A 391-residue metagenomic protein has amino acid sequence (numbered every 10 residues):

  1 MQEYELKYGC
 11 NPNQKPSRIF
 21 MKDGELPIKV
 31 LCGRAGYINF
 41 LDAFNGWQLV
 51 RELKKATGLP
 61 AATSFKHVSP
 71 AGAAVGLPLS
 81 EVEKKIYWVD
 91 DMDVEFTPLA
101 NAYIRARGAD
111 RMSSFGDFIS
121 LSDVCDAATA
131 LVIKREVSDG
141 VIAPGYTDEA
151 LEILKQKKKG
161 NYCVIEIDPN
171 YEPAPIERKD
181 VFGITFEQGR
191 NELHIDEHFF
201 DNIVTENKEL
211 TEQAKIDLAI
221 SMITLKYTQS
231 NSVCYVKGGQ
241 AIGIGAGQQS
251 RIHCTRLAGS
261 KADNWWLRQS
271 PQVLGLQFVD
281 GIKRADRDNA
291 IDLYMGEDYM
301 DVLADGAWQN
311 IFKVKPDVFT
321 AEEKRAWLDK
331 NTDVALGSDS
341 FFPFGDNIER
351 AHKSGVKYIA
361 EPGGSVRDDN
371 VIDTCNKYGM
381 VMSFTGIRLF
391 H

Functional and structural regions predicted by a protein language model:
M1-D196, A214-S232: Active-site loops and adjacent core secondary-structure elements that bind or stabilize anionic groups
K22-R34, A109-F115, G189-K208, D286-A307 (+2 more regions): Gly-rich Lys/Arg/Thr-decorated short loops/hinges at beta-loop-alpha junctions or inter-strand turns that position
E52, Y227, N264-R268, K353 (+1 more regions): Conserved helix-loop functional segments at active or binding sites
A56-S64, V164-I167, S230-K237, L267-F278 (+1 more regions): Flexible, glycine/charged-enriched surface loops at secondary-structure junctions
S69, C125, K237-Q240, Q248 (+2 more regions): Active-site-proximal loop/turn and secondary-structure-junction residues that shape catalytic pockets, frequently
A71-M112, I242-F341: Glycine- and Gly-Pro-enriched alpha-helical subdomains that act as flexible, kink-prone "lid/hinge" or packing modules
D117, L121-S122, R135-I165, N170-E172 (+5 more regions): C-terminal binding/interaction regions
N202-I244: Internal active-site segments that recognize and position negatively charged phosphoryl groups and nucleotide moieties
